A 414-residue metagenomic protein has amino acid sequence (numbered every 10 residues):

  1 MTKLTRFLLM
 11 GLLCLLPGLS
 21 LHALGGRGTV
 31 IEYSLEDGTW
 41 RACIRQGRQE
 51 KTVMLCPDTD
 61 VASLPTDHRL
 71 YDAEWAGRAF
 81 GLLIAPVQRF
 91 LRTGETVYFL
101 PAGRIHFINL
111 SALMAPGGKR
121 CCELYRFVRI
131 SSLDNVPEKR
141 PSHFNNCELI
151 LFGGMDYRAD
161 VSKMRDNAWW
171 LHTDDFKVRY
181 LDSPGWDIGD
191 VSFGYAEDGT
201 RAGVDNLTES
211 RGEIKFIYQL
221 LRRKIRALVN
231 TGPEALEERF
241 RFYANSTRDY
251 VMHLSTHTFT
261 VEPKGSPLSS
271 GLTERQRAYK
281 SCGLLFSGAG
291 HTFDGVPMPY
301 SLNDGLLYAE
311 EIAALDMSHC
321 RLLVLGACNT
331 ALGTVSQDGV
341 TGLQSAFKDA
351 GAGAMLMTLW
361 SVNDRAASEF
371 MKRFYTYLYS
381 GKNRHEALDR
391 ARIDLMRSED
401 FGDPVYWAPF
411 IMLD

Functional and structural regions predicted by a protein language model:
T2-L9: Bacterial N-terminal signal peptides that target proteins for export
L9-G18: Bacterial N-terminal signal peptides
L21-A62, W75-D414: Catalytic cores of enzymes
P65-R69: Membrane-embedded catalytic interface detector for glycan/lipid assembly enzymes
D72: Core catalytic machinery and nucleic-acid-binding channels of phosphodiester-processing enzymes
